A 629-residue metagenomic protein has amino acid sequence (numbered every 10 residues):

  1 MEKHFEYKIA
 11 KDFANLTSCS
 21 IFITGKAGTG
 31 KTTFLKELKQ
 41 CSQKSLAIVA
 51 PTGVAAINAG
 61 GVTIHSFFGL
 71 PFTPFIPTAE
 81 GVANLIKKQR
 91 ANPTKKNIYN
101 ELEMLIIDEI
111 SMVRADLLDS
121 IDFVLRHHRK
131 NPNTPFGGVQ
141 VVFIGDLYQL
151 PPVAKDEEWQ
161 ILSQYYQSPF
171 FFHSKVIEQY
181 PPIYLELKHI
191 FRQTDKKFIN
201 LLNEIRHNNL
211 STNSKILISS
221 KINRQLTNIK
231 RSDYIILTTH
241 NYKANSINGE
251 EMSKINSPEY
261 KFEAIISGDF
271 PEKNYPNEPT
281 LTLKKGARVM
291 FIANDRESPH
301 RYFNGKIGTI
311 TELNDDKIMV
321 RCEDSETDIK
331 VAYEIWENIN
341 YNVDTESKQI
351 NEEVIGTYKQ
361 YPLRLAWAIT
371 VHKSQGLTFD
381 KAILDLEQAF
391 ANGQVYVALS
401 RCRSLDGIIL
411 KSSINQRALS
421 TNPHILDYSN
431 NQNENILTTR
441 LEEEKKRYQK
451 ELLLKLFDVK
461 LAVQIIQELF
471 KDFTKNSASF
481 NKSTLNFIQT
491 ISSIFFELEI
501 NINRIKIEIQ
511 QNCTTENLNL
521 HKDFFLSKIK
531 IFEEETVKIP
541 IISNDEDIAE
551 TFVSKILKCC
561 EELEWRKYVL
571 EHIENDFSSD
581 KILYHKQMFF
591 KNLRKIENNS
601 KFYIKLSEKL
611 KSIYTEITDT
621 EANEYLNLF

Functional and structural regions predicted by a protein language model:
M1-F629: Conserved ATP-binding/catalytic motifs of P-loop helicase motor domains
